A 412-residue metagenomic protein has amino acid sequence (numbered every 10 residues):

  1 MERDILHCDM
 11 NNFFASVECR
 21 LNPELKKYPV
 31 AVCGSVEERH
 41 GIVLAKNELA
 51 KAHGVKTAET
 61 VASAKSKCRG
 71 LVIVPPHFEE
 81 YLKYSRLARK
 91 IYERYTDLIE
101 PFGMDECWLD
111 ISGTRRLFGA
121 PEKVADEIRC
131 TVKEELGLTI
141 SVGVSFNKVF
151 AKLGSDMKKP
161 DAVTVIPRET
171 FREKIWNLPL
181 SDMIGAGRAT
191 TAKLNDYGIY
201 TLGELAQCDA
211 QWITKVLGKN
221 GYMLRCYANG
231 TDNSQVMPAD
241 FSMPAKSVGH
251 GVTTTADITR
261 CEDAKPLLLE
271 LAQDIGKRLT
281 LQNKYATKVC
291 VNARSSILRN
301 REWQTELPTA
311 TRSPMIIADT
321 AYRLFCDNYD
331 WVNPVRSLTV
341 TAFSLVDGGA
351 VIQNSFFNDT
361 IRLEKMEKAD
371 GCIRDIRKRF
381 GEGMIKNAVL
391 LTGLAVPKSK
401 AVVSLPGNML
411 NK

Functional and structural regions predicted by a protein language model:
M1-C226, V236-A239, K277, T360-K412: Gly/Gly-Pro- and Ser/Thr-rich, intrinsically disordered tail segments characteristic of DNA damage-repair and tolerance
H7, D182, T190-V335: DNA-contacting surface of Y-family translesion DNA polymerases
F13, V36-R39, S296-N300, L345-G349: Short, charged/polar surface micro-motifs in flexible loops or helix N-caps
K26-Y28, R69, L138, Y285-T287 (+3 more regions): A generic structural signal for short beta-strands and their flanking turns/coil linkers
V43-L44, V163-T164, N300-Q304, V351-Q353: Short, well-ordered strand-loop elements centered on a beta-strand within folded domains, enriched for acidic residues
W108-G113, E302-E306, I352-N358: Short, hydrophobic beta-strand segments
F146-V149, Y227-G230, Y285-S296, V335-V346 (+1 more regions): A glycine-rich phosphate-binding loop feature that marks nucleotide/adenosyl-phosphate handling sites
I316, Y322-R379: C-terminal hydrophobic structural anchor segments that stabilize assembly/packing rather than catalytic chemistry
